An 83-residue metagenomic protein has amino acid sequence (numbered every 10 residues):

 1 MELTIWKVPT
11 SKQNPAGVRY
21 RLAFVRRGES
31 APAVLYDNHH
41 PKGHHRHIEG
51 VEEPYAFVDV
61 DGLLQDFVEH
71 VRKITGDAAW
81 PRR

Functional and structural regions predicted by a protein language model:
M1-H45: The feature represents the first ordered module of a protein
N14, V18, S30, E49-V51 (+2 more regions): Generic detection of intrinsically disordered/low-complexity segments and helix-coil linkers/edges
G43-I48, E53: Beta-strand-rich cores of mature extracytoplasmic or soluble domains
V51-R82: Short, compact, well-ordered microdomains
